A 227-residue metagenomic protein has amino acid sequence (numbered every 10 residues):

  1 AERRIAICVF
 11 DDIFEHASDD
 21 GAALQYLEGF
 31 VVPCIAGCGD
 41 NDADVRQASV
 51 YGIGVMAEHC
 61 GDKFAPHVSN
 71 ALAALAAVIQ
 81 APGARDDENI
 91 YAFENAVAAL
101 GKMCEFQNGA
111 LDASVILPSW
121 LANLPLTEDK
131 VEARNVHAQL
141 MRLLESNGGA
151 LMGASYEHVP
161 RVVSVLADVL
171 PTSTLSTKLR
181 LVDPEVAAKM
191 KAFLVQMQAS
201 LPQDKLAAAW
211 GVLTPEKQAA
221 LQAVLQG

Functional and structural regions predicted by a protein language model:
A1-G227: Alpha-solenoid helical-repeat scaffold
